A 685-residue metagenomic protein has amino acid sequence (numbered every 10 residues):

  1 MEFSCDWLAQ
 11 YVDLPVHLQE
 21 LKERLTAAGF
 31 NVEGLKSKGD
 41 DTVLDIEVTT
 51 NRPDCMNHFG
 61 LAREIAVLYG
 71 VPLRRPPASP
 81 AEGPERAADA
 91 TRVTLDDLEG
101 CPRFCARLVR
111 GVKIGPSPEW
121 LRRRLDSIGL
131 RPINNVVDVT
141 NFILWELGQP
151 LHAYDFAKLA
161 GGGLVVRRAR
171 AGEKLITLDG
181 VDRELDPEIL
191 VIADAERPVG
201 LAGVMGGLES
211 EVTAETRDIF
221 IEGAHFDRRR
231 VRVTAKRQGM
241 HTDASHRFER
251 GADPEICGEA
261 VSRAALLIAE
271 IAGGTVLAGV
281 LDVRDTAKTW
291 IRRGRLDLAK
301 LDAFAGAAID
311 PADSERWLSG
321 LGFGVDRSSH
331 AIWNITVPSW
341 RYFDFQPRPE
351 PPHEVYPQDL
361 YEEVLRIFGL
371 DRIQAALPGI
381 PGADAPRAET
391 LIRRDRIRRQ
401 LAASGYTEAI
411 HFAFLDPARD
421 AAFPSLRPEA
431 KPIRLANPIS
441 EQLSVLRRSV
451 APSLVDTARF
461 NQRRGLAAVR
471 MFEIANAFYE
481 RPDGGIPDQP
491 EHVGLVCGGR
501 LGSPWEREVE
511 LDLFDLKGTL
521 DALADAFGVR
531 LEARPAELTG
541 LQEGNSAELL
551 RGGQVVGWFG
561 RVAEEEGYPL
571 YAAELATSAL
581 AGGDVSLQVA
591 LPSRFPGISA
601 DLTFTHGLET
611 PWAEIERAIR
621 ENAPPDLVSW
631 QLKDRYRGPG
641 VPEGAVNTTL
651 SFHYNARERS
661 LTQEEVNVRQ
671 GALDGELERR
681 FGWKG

Functional and structural regions predicted by a protein language model:
M1-L370, Q374-T390, D395-I397: RNA/tRNA-interacting regions in translation and RNA-turnover enzymes
E2-C5, Q19-E23, G320-R327, F343-P351 (+2 more regions): A carboxyl-terminal module marker
L8, A264, L301, L495 (+3 more regions): Residue-level signal for inorganic ion chemistry
D41-V43, I367, A436-P438, M471-R507 (+2 more regions): Polyanion/phosphate-binding surface patch
E82, W145, N334-T336, G382-R387 (+3 more regions): Beta-rich nucleic-acid/ligand-interaction surfaces
L164-M205, E209-V212, G379-Q489, V555 (+2 more regions): Class II aminoacyl-tRNA synthetase-like tRNA-binding/catalytic domains
R247-R263, V493-F527: A conserved active-site cap/scaffold subdomain adjacent to cofactor or substrate pockets
E255-G273, T457-Q462, L466-R470, N667-G675: His/Asp/Glu-rich mid-to-C-terminal helical/loop segments that flank catalytic regions of hydrolases
